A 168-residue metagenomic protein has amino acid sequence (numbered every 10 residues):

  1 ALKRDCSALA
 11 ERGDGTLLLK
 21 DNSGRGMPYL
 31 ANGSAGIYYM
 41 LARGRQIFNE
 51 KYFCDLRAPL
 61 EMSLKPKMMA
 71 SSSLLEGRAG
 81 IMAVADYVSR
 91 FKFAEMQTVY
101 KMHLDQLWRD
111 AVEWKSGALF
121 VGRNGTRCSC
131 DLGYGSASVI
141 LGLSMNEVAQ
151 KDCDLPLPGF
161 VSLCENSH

Functional and structural regions predicted by a protein language model:
A1-L2, A35: Beta-propeller-forming repeat regions
K3-P28, R57-E76, R109-C128, H168: Glycine- and aromatic-rich loop/turn segments at beta-sheet edges
A35-K65: Long, well-ordered mid-to-C-terminal structural blocks that present hydrophobic/aromatic surfaces
R43, I47-K51, V84-H168: Terminal, non-catalytic domain-edge segments
L60-S71, R78-Q97: C-terminal structural cap/anchor segments
